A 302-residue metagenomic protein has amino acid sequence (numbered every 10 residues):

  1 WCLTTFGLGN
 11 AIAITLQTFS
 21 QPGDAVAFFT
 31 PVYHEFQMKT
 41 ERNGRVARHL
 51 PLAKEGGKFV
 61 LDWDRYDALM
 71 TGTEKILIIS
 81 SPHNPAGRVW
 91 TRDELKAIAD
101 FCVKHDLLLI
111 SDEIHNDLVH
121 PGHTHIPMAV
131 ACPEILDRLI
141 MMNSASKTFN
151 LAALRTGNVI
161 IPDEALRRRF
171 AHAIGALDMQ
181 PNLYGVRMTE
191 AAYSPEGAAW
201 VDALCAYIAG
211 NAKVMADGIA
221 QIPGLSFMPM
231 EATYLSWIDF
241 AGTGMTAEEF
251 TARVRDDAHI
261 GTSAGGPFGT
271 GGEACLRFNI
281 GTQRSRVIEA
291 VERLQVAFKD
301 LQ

Functional and structural regions predicted by a protein language model:
W1-Q302: PLP-dependent class I/II
